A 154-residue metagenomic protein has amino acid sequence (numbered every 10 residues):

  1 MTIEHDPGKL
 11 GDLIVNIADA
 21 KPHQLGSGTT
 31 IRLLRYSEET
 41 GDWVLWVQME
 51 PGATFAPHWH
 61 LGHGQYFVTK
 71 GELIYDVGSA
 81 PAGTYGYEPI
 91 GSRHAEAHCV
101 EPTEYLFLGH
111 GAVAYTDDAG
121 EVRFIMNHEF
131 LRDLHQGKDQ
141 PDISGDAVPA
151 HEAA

Functional and structural regions predicted by a protein language model:
M1-T40, E121-A154: A short, N-terminal "cap"/entry segment at the start of jelly-roll beta-barrel domains of the cupin/DSBH fold
G26-W59, P89-R93: Conserved short histidine dyad/triad with adjacent acidic residue
T30, G64, E101: Residues that flank catalytic or metal-binding motifs in active/ligand-binding sites
G41-W43, F67, E101: Residues at beta-strand starts and edge strands
P51, H60-D76: Glycine- and acidic-residue-biased ligand/ion/polar-headgroup-sensing regions
A82, I90-A119: Ligand-binding loop in jelly-roll beta-barrel domains
